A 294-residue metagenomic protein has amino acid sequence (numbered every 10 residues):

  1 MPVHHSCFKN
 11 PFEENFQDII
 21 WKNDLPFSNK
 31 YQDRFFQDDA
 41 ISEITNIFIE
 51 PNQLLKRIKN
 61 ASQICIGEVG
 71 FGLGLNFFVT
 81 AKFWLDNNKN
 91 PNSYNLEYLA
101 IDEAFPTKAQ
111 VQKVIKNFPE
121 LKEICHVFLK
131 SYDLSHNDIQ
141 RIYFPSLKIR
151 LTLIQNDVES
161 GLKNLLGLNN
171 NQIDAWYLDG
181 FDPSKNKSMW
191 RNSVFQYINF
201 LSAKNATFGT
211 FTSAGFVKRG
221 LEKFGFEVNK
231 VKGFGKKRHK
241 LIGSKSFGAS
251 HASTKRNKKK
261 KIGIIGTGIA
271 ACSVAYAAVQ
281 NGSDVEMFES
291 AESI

Functional and structural regions predicted by a protein language model:
P2-I64, G72-N90: Class I SAM-dependent methyltransferase Rossmann-like catalytic core, especially the SAM/SAH-binding loop
R57-N171, N192: The AdoMet/dcAdoMet-binding core of the Class I SAM-like
C65, R256-A270: Beta1/beta-strand and adjacent pyrophosphate-binding region of the FAD-binding site in flavoprotein oxidoreductases
L73, A271, I294: Conserved SAM/SAH-binding loop
E103, V279-I294: Glycine-rich FAD pyrophosphate-binding loop
A175, N205-T212: Conserved beta-strand signature within the Rossmann-like core of class I S-adenosyl-L-methionine
W190-K204: A short glycine-rich, Lys/Arg-flanked "PGG" loop and its adjoining helix->strand segment in the class I
S213-K258: Class I S-adenosyl-L-methionine
